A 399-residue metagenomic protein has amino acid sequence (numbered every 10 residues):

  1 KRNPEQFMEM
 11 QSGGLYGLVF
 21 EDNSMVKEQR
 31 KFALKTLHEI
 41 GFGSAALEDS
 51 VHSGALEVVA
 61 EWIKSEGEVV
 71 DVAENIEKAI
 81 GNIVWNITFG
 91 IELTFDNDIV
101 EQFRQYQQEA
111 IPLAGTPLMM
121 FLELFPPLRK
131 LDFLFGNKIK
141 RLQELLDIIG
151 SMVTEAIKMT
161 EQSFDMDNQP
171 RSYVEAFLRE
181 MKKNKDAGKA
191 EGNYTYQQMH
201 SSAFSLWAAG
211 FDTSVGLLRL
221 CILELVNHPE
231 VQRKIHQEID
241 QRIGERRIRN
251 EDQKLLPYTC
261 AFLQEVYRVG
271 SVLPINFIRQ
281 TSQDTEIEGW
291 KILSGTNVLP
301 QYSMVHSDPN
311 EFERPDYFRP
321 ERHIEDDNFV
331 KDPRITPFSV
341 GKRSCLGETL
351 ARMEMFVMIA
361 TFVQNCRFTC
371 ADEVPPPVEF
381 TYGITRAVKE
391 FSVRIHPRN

Functional and structural regions predicted by a protein language model:
K1-L47, D71, I76, I80-I83 (+1 more regions): Cytochrome P450 substrate-recognition site 1
G14, F204, A209, E288 (+2 more regions): Cytochrome P450 heme-thiolate "Cys pocket" and heme-binding signature region
H38-F42, G67, T116-F121, R141-L218 (+3 more regions): Conserved cytochrome P450 catalytic core segment spanning the I/J/K helices
G41-S53, I63-N86, T94-F103, P127-S151 (+5 more regions): Cytochrome P450
I80, V84, L145-T154, N184-E238 (+5 more regions): Central I-helix of cytochrome P450 enzymes
S151, E155, E245-E288, P309: Conserved cytochrome P450 K-helix E-x-x-R motif and the immediately C-terminal K′/meander segment
P229-Q232, K331, T349-T385: Cytochrome P450 heme-binding "Cys pocket" and the immediately downstream C-terminal segment
P300-D327: Conserved cytochrome P450 K-helix/beta-meander segment immediately N-terminal to the heme-binding cysteine loop
